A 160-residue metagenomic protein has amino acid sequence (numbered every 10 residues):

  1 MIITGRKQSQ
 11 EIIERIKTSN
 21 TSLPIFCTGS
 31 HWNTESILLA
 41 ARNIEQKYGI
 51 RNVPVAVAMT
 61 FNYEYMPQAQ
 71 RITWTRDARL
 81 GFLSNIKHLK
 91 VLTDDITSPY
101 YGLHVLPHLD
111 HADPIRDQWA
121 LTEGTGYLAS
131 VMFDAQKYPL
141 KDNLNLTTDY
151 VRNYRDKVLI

Functional and structural regions predicted by a protein language model:
M1-P24, R42, I50: N-terminal amphipathic alpha-helix/helix-capping segment at the start of soluble metabolic enzymes
I3, K7, T28-E35, L80 (+3 more regions): Conserved active-site and cofactor/substrate-binding residues in soluble primary-metabolism enzymes
S9, S19-S22, S30, S36 (+3 more regions): Generic serine detector
I13, I37-L38, V151: A generic alpha-helix structural signal
K17-P24, I50-V55, P99-V105, Y127-A129 (+1 more regions): Short, well-ordered coil/turn segments that N-cap beta-strands
T21-A69: N-terminal low-complexity or amphipathic/hydrophobic leaders
A40-K47, L92, I96, K157: Change "in soluble alpha/beta enzymes" to "in soluble alpha/beta proteins
M59-Y154: Active-site beta->alpha loop and helix N-cap motifs at the rims of alpha/beta catalytic domains
